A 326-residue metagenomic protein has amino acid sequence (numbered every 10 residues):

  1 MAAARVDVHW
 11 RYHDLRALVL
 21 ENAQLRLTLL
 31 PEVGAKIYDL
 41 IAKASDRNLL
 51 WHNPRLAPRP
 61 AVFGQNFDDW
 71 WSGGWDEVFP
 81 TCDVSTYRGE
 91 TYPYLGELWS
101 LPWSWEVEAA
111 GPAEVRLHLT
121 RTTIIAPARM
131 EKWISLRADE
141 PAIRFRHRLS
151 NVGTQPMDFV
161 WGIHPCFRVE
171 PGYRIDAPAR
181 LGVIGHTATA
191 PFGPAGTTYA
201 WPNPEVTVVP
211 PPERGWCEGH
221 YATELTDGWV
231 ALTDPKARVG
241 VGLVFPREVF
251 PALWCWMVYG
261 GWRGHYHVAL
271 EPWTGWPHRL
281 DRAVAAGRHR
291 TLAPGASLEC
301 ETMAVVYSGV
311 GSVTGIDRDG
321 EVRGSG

Functional and structural regions predicted by a protein language model:
M1-R144, V152-V160, P165-G326: Surface-exposed acidic/polar loop and edge beta-strand patches at domain peripheries
